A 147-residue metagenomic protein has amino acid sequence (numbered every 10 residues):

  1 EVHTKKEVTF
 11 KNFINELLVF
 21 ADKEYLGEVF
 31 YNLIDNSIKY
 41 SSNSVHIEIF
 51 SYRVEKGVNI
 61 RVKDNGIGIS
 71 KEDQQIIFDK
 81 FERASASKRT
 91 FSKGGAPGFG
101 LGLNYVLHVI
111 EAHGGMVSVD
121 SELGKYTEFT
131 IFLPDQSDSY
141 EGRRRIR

Functional and structural regions predicted by a protein language model:
E1-K11: Short conserved segments within the C-terminal catalytic ATPase subdomain
I14, L18-A21: Conserved micro-motifs of the catalytic ATP-binding
S37-I38: Short helix-loop "hinge" at the ATP-lid/N-box region of the Bergerat-fold HATPase_c
S44-K56: Short beta-strand/loop element within the Bergerat-fold HATPase_c
D64: Acidic ATP/Mg2+-coordinating residue in the GHKL
I69-A86, R144-R145: Short conserved segment of the HATPase_c
